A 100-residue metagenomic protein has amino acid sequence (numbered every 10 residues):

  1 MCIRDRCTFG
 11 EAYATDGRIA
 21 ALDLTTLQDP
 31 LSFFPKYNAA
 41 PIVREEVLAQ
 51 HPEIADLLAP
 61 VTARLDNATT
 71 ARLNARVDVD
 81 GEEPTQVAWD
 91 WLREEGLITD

Functional and structural regions predicted by a protein language model:
M1-I3: Conserved small/polar residues in nucleotide/adenosyl-binding loops
R6-F9, G17-S32, K36: Ligand-binding "clamshell"
F9, T99-D100: Residue-level detector of short coil/turn "hinge" positions at structural boundaries
A12: Short beta-strand and adjacent tight-turn residues that come in two discontinuous sequence segments and form the edges
T15-G17, V47: Glycine-rich beta-alpha junction loops
F34-N38, R64-L65: Short acidic alpha-helix initiation/capping motifs at coil-to-helix transition points, especially at protein N-termini
N38-P52: A bilobed periplasmic-binding-protein/Venus flytrap-type ligand-binding module shared by bacterial periplasmic
P52-T99: Ligand-binding clefts/hinges and TM-proximal coupling segments of bilobed small-molecule sensing domains
